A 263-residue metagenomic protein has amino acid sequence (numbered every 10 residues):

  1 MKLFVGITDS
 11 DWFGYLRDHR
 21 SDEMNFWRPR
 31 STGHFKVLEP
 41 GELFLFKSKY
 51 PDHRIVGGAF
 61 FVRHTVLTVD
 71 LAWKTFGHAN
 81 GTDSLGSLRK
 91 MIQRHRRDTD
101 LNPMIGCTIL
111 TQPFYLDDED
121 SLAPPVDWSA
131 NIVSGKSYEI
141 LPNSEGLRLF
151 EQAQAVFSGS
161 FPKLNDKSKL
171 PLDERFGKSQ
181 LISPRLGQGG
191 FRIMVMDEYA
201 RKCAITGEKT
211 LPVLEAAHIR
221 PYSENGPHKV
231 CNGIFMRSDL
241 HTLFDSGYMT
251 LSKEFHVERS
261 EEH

Functional and structural regions predicted by a protein language model:
M1-P40, K49-Y50, F114-Y115, D120-A130 (+3 more regions): Compositionally biased, charged N-terminal/linker segments
P29-S31, F161-K202, R220-C231: Short, charged surface segments at domain edges that flank catalytic/cofactor-binding sites
I55-H64: Short beta-strand-centered aromatic/proline hotspots
T65-A79: Short, solvent-exposed secondary-structure boundary/capping segments
I92-L141, E145: Internal, well-ordered alpha/beta segment that forms a basic, Gly-enriched binding/recognition surface
G187-E215, I234-D245: Short cysteine-rich loop/turn motifs with clustered Cys
E262-H263: Conserved small/polar residues in nucleotide/adenosyl-binding loops
